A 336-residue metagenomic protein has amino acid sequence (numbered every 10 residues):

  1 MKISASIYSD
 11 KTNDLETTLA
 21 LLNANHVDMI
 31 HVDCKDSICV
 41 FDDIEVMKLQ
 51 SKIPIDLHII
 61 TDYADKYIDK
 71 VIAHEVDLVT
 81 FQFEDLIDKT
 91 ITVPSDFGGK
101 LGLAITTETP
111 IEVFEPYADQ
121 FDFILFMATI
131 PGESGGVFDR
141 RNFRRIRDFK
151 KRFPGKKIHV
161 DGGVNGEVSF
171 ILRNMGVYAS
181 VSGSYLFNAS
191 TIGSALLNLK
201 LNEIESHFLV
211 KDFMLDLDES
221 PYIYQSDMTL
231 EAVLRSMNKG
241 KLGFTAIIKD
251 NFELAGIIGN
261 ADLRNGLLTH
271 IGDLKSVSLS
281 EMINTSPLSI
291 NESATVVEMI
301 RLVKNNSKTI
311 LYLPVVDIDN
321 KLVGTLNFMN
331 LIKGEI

Functional and structural regions predicted by a protein language model:
M1-L78, L86-D88, F114-F121, G166-E167: Conserved N-terminal beta1-alpha1 strand-loop-helix module at the mouth
I7-K11, I59-A64, A104-E112, I158-E167 (+3 more regions): Glycine-rich beta-to-alpha transition loops that act as phosphate-gripper elements at the mouths of alpha/beta enzyme
I44-S51, A73, D85-V168: Short loop-to-alpha-helix "cap/lid" segments that border enzyme active sites across diverse enzyme classes
V79-I87, L125-V137, M175-L196: Glycine-rich phosphate-binding active-site loops on the catalytic face of alpha/beta enzymes
P94, N188-F208: C-terminal helical cap(s) of enzyme catalytic domains, especially alpha/beta-barrels
S206-P221, S276-P287: Bateman (tandem CBS) regulatory domains
Y222-L242, I248-K249, L267, S289-I310 (+2 more regions): The conserved cystathionine-beta-synthase
G256-A261, V323-L331: Short hydrophobic beta-strand motif reused across regulatory alpha/beta modules
